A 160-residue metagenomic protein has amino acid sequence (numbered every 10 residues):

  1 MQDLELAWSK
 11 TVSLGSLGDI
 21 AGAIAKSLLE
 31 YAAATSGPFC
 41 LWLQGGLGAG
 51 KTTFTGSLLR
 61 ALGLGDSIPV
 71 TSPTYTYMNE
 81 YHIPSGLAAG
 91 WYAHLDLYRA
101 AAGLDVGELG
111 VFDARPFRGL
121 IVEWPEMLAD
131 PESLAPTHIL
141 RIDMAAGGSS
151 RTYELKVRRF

Functional and structural regions predicted by a protein language model:
M1-D19: Charged, amphipathic alpha-helical linker segments immediately N-terminal to NTP-binding catalytic cores
M1-D3, A102-F160: Short phosphate-coordinating micro-motif centered on Lys-Gly-acidic
S27-P38: Phosphate-binding P-loop
C40-W42: Short hydrophobic/aromatic beta-strand immediately N-terminal to the Walker A/P-loop
Q44-G46: P-loop (Walker A) phosphate-binding loop of NTP-binding proteins
K51: Conserved lysine of the Walker
L64-Y81: Short beta-strand-centered segment that lines the nucleotide-binding/catalytic pocket of NTP-utilizing
